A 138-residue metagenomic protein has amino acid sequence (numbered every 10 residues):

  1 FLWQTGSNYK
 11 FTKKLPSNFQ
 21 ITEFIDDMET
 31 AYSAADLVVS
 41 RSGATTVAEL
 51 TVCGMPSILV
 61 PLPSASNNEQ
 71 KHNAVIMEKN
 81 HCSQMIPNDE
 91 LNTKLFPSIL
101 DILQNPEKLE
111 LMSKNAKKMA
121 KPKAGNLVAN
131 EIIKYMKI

Functional and structural regions predicted by a protein language model:
F1-S40, Q70-A74, I86-L95: Donor-nucleotide binding loops and adjacent catalytic segments primarily of GT-B fold Leloir glycosyltransferases
S33-A35, E49-V60: Conserved donor-binding/catalytic loop of nucleotide-activated donor transferases
S40, P56-N67: Short hydrophobic beta-strand element within catalytic cores of glycosyltransferases and related nucleotide-activated
G43: Aromatic "clamp/platform" in nucleotide-sugar-dependent glycosyltransferases that forms part of the donor/acceptor
G54, K71-S83: Acidic, glycine-centered active-site loop in nucleotide-sugar glycosyltransferases
N80-P87, L91-E107: C-terminal "capping" alpha-helix adjacent to the active site of nucleotide-linked donor transferases in cell-envelope
K108-P122: A short, well-ordered alpha-helix in the C-terminal region of glycosyltransferases
P122-I138: C-terminal alpha-helical cap of glycosyltransferases
